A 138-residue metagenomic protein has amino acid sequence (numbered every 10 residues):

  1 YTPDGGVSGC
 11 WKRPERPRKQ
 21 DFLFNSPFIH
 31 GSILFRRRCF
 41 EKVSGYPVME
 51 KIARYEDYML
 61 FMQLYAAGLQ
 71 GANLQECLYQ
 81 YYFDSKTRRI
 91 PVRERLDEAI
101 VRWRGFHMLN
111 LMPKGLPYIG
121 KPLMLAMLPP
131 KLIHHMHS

Functional and structural regions predicted by a protein language model:
D4-E94: Conserved nucleotide-sugar donor-binding catalytic segment
K86-S138: Non-catalytic, C-terminal membrane-associated alpha-helical segments of glycosyltransferases
